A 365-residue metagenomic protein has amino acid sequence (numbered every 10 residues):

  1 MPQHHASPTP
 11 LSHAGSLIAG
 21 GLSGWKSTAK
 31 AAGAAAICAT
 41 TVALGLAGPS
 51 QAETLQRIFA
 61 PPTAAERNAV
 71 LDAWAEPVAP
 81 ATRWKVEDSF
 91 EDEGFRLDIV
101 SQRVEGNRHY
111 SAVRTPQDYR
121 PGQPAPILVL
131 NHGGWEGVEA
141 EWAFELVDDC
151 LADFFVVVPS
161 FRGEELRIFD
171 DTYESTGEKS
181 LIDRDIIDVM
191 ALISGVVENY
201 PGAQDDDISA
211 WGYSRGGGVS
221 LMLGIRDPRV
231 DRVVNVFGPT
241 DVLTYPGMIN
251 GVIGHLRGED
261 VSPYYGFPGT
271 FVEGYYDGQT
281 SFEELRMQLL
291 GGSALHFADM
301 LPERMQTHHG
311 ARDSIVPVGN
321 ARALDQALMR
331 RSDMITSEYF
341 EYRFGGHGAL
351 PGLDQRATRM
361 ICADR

Functional and structural regions predicted by a protein language model:
W74-R120: N-terminal cap/lid segment of alpha/beta-hydrolase-fold proteins
G122-G133: Short beta-strand element of the alpha/beta-hydrolase
V129-N131, P159, V236, Y342: Alpha/beta-hydrolase
G134-N199: Cap/lid segment of the alpha/beta-hydrolase catalytic domain
A140, T244-F297: Mobile cap/lid helix-loop segments that gate and shape the active-site cleft of serine hydrolases
L192-G254: Primarily recognizes the serine-hydrolase "nucleophile elbow" in alpha/beta-hydrolase and SGNH/GDSL folds
L301, T307-H309, D313: Short beta-strand/loop motif that positions the catalytic acidic residue of the alpha/beta-hydrolase fold
I315, R322-Q326, R330-R365: C-terminal catalytic histidine-bearing segment of alpha/beta-hydrolase fold enzymes
